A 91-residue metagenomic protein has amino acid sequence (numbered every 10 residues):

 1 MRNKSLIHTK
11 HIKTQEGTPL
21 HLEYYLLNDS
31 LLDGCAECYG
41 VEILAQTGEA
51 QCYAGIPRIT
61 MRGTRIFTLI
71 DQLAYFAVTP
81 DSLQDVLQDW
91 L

Functional and structural regions predicted by a protein language model:
M1, E16, V41-G48, R58 (+1 more regions): Amphipathic, alpha-helical segments enriched in basic
M1-Y25: Negatively charged, low-complexity tracts enriched in Asp/Glu with abundant Ser/Thr
I7, L20-H21, C35, G63 (+1 more regions): A general marker of short, structured functional hotspots
T9, T14-Q15, S30-G34, T64-F67 (+1 more regions): Residues in flexible loops and secondary-structure boundaries
T18-D33, Q84, Q88-D89: A positively charged, amphipathic N-terminal helix/segment that binds anionic biomolecules
E23-Y24, C38, C52, A74: Intrinsically disordered, low-complexity N-terminal regions enriched in serine/proline/glycine with scattered basic
L31-G55: A short, structured beta-strand/loop element
G48-L91: Mixed-charge, Lys/Arg-enriched low-complexity segments
